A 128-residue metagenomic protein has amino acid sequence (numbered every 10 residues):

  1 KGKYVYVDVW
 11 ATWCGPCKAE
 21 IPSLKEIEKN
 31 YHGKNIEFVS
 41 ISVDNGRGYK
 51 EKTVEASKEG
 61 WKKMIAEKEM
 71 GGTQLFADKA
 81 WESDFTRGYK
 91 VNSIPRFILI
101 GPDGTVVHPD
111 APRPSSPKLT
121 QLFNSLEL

Functional and structural regions predicted by a protein language model:
K1-V5, K29-Y31: A short beta-strand-turn-helix
D8, V39-S42, L75: Short beta-strand segments
V9-K29, V43-R47: Conserved redox-active cysteine motifs that mediate thiol-disulfide chemistry, especially di-cysteine Cys-X(1-2)-Cys
G46-A56: Short, flexible/disordered intra-domain loops and linkers
E55, E59-I98, P102: Short, internal strand/loop/helix patches that form the active-site neighborhood or redox-interaction surface
I94, L99-L128: Thiol-/selenol-based redox modules, centered on thioredoxin-like and closely related oxidoreductase domains
